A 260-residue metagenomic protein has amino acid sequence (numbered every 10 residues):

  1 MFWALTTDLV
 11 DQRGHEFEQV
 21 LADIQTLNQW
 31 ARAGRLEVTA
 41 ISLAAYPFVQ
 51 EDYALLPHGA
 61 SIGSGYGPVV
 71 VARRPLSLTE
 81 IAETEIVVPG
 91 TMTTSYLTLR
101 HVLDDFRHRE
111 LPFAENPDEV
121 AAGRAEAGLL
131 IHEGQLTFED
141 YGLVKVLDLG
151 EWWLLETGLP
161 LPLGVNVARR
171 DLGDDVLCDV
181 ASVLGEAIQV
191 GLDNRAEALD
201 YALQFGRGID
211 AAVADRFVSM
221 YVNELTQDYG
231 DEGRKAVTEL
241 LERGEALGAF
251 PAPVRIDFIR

Functional and structural regions predicted by a protein language model:
M1-D8, L21, G67-A127, I131-E133 (+1 more regions): Bilobed "Venus flytrap"/periplasmic-binding protein-like clamshell domains and structurally analogous long
D11-T26: A short beta-strand-loop structural module common to alpha/beta enzyme folds
D23-Q25, G34-P47, P112, L130-L136: Beta->alpha turn/N-cap motifs
Y53-A60, E85: A structural signal for short loop-to-beta-strand junctions that line the ligand-binding cleft of periplasmic/secreted
G63-V69, D140-R170, R216, Y221-E224 (+1 more regions): Periplasmic-binding protein-like
F113-Q204: Pocket-lining segment of extracytoplasmic ligand-binding domains
G173-R243: Secondary-structure end/capping motifs
R234-V237, E242-R260: Long, low-complexity C-terminal extensions of enzymes
